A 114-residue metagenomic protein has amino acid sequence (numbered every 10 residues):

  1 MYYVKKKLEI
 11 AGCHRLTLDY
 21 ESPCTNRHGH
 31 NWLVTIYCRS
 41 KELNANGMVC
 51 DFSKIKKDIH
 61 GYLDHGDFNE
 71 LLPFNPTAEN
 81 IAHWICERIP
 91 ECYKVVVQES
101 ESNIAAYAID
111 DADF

Functional and structural regions predicted by a protein language model:
M1-F114: Charge-rich, low-complexity N-terminal segments
